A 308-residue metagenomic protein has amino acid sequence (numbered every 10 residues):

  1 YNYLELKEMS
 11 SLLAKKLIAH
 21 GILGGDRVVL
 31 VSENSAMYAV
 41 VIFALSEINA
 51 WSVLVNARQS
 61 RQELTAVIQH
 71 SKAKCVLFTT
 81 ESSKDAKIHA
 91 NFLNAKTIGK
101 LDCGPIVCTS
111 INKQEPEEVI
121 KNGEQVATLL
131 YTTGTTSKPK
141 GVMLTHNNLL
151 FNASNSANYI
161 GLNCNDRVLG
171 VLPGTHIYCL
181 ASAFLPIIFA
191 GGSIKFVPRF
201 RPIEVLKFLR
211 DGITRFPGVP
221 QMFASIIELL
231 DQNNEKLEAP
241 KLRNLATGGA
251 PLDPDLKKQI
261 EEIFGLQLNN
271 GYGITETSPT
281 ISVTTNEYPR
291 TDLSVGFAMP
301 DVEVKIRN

Functional and structural regions predicted by a protein language model:
N2-L4, A127-F151: Conserved AMP-binding A3 loop
L12, S32-E33, A50-I68, T80-K84 (+2 more regions): ATP-dependent adenylate-forming carboxylate-activation enzymes
A14-Q59: Conserved AMP-binding/adenylate-forming
N34, K100, K113-Y131, S137-K138 (+1 more regions): Conserved pre-ATP/AMP-binding loop-to-beta segment of ANL
F43-I48, V53, H70, H176 (+2 more regions): Short hydrophobic alpha-helices that are characteristic scaffold elements of the AMP-binding
E81-G123, L230-Q232, L245: ANL superfamily adenylate-forming
L150-R167, G174-R215, E228-N233: Conserved AMP-binding/adenylation subdomain of ANL enzymes
I213-G218, I227-R290, E303: Gly/Ser/Thr-rich phosphate-binding loop
